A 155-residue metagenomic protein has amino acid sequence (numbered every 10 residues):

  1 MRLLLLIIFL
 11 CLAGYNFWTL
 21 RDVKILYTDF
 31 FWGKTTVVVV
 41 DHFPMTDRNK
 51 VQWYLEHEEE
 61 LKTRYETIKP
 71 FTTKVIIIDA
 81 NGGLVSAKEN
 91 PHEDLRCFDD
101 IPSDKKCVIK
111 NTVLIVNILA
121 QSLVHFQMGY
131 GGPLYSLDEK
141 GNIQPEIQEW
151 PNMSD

Functional and structural regions predicted by a protein language model:
M1-D22: Hydrophobic membrane-insertion alpha-helices, especially the h-region of bacterial N-terminal signal peptides
K24-F30: Short amphipathic beta-strand and strand-loop transition segments with alternating hydrophobic
F30-P44: Acidic/histidine-rich, surface-exposed loop or edge segments in extracytoplasmic proteins
D41-I115: Mature extracytoplasmic domains of secretory-pathway proteins
L84-D155: Non-cytosolic head/periplasmic domains of membrane-anchored proteins
